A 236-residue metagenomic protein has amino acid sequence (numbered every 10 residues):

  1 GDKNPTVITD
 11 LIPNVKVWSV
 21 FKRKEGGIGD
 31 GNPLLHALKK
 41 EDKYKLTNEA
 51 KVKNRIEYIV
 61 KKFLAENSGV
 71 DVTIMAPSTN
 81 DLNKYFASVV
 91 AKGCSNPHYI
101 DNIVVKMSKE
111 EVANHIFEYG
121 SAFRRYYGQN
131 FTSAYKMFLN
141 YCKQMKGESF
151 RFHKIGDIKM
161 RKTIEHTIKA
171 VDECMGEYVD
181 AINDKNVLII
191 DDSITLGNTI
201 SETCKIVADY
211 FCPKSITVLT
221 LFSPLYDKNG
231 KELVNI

Functional and structural regions predicted by a protein language model:
G1-D71, N102-N183: Active-site-facing substrate-recognition patch
V72-I74, L188: Conserved beta-strand elements of the Class I
P77-K84, L196-N198: Gly/Ser/Thr-rich loops at beta-strand to alpha-helix junctions that form or flank small-molecule/cofactor-binding
N80-K84, K109-E111, D227: Short catalytic/ligand-binding loop motif for oxyanion handling, primarily in non-cytosolic enzymes, centered on
V89, E202, I206: Active-site signature of alpha/beta-hydrolase-fold catalytic machinery across serine- and Asp/Cys-nucleophile hydrolases
N102-K106, V207-G230: ATP-dependent adenylation/pyrophosphate-handling site
K143-E148, D227-I236: Acidic, metal-coordinating catalytic segment for phosphate/diphosphate chemistry, firing primarily on the Nudix
I189-T203: A phosphate-binding catalytic loop at a beta-strand-loop-alpha-helix junction that coordinates phosphoryl groups
